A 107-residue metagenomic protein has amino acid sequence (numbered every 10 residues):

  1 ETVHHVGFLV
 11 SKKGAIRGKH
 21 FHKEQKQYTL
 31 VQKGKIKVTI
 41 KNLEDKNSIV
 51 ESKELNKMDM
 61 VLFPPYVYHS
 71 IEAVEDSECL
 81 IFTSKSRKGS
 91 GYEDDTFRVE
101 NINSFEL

Functional and structural regions predicted by a protein language model:
E1-K19: A short glycine-rich, His/Asp/Glu-containing loop-to-beta-strand
K12-G14, K57-M58, P64-Y66, D76: Tight coil/turn sites that cap or link beta-strands
K19, V38-T39, F63, H69-V74 (+1 more regions): Short beta-strand His + acidic residue motifs that chelate non-heme Fe in jelly-roll/DSBH and cupin folds
H20, K26-V31, K53, V61 (+1 more regions): His/acidic/aromatic-lined binding-pocket segments of jelly-roll/cupin-type domains and related regulatory beta-sandwich
E24, D59, V67, E75 (+1 more regions): A generic "binding-loop/recognition-motif" signal
E24-L43: Glycine- and acidic-residue-biased ligand/ion/polar-headgroup-sensing regions
L43-P65: Short acidic-glycine-tyrosine-enriched beta hairpin
V74-L107: Double-stranded beta-helix
